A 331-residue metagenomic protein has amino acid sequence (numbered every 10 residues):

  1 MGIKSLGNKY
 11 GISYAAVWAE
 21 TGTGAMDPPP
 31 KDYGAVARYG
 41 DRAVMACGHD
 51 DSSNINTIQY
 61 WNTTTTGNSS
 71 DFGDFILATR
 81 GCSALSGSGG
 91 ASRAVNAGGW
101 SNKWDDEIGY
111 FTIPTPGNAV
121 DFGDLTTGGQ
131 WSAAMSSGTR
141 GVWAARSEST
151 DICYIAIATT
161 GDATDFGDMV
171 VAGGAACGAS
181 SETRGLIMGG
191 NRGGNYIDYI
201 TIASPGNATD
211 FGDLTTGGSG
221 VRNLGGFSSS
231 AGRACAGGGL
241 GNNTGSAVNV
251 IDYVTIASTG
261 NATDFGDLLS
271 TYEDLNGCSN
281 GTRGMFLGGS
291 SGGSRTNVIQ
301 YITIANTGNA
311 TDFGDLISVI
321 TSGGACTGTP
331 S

Functional and structural regions predicted by a protein language model:
M1-S331: Polar, enzyme-active/binding microenvironments
